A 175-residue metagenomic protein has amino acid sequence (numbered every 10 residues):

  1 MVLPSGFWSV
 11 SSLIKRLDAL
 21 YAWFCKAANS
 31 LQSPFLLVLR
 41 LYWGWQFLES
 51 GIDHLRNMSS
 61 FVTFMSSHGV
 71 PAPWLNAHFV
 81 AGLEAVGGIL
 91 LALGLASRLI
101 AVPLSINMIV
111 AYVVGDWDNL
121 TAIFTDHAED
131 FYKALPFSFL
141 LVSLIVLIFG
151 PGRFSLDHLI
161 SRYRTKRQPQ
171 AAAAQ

Functional and structural regions predicted by a protein language model:
V2-R56, W74-G82, V86, L93-Q175: Extended, low-polarity transmembrane helix blocks
S59-P71, R98: Short juxtamembrane and helix-loop transition motifs at transmembrane-helix boundaries in membrane proteins
